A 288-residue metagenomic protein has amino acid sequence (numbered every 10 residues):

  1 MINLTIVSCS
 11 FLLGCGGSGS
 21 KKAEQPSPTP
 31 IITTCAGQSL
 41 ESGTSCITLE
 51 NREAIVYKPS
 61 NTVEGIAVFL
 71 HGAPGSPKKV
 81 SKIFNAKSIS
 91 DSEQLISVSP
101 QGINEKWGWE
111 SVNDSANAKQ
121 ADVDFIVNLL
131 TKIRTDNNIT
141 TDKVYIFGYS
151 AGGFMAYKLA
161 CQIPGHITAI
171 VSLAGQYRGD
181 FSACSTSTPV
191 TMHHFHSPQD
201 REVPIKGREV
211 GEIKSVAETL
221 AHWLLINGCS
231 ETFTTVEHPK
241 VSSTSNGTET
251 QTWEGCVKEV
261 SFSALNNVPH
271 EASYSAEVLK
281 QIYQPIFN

Functional and structural regions predicted by a protein language model:
M1-V7: Sec-dependent signal peptide recognition, specifically the positively charged N-region followed immediately by
C15-I66, K79, D114, A118 (+5 more regions): A domain-start/cap signature at the N-terminus of enzymes
T34-A36, I47-K58, V63-Y145, F154-K158 (+2 more regions): Serine-hydrolase catalytic machinery in alpha/beta-hydrolase-like enzymes
V68-P74, A174, H196-S197, N266: The conserved beta1-alpha1 loop
G102, V171-G179, S197-D200: Active-site nucleophile loop of the alpha/beta-hydrolase fold
T191-F195, I213-K214, L220, L224-N288: C-terminal catalytic histidine-bearing segment of alpha/beta-hydrolase fold enzymes
P198-R201, R208, N266-P269: Acidic beta-to-alpha connecting loop that harbors the catalytic carboxylate
